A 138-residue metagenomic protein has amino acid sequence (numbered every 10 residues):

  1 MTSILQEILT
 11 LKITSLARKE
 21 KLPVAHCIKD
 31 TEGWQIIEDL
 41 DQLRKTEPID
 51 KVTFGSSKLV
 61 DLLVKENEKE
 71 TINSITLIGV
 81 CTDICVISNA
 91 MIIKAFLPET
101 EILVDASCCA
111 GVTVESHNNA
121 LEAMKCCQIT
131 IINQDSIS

Functional and structural regions predicted by a protein language model:
M1-I13: Von Willebrand factor
R18-S138: Active-site-adjacent betaalpha module
